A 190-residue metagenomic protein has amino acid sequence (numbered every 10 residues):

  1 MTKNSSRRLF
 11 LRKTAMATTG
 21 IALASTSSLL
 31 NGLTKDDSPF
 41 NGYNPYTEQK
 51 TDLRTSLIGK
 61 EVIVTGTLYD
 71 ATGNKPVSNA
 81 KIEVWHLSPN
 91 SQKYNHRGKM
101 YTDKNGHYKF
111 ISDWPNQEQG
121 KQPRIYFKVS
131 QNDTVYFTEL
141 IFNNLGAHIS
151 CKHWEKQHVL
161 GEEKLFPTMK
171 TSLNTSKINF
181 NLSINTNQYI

Functional and structural regions predicted by a protein language model:
M1-I21: N-terminal secretory signal peptides and thylakoid transit peptides that target proteins across membranes
S25-T26, E83: Residues in and immediately flanking transmembrane alpha helices
T26-T34: Bacterial Sec-dependent signal peptides at the C-terminal "C-region" and cleavage site
K35-E162, N174-N179, Q188-I190: Beta-strand-dominated extracellular/periplasmic modules and repeats in secreted or surface-exposed proteins
F166-K170: Acidic, serine/threonine- and proline-rich intrinsically disordered appendage/tail regions
